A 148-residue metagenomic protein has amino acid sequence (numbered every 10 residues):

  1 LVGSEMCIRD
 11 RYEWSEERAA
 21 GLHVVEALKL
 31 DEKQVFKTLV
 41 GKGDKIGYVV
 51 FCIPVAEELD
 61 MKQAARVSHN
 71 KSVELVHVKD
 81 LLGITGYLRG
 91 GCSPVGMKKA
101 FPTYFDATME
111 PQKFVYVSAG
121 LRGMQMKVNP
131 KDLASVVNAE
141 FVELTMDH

Functional and structural regions predicted by a protein language model:
L1-I8: Short, small-residue-biased leader/transition segments that mark boundaries at the very start of proteins
R9-R11, L75: A structural preference for short, hydrophobic beta-strand core positions in alpha/beta folds
W14-H23, D80-G86: Beta-rich nucleic-acid/ligand-interaction surfaces
V24-Y48: Short, structured active-site "lid" loops
K42-D80: Helix-adjacent hinge/juxtasegments
V73-S93: Terminal hydrophobic/aromatic helix or amphipathic segment near a protein terminus
G86-H148: Acidic and generally charged, gly/proline-rich low-complexity regions
